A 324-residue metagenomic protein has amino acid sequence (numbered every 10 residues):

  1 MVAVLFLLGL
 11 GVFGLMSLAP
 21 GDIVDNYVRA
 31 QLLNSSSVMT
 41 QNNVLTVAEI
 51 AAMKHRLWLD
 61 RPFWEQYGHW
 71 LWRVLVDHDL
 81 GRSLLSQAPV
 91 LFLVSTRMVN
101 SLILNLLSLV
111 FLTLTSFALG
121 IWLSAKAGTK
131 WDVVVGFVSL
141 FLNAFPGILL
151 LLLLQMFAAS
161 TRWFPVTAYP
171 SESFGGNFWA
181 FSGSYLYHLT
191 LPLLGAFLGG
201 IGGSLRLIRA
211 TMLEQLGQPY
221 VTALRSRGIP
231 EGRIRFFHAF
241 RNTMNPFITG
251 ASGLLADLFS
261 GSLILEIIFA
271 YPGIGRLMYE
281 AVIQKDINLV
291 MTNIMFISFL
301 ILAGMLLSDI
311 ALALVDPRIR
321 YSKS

Functional and structural regions predicted by a protein language model:
M1, L32-L33, L140, M156-F157 (+3 more regions): Residue-level recognition of pore/gate-forming positions within transmembrane alpha-helices of multi-pass
M1, R97, S101, F137-L140 (+2 more regions): Residue-level signal for discrete positions within transmembrane alpha-helices of multi-pass small-molecule
M1-L7, F63, L106, V290: Membrane-interface helix starts
L5, G9, F13-L18, N26 (+5 more regions): Membrane-embedded alpha-helical segments of multi-pass transporters/permeases
L5-W64, W163-F181: Hydrophobic alpha-helical transmembrane segments of membrane transport/permease proteins and related membrane-embedded
G11-L18, F137-T167, G195-L198: Membrane-water interface segments at the C-terminal ends of transmembrane alpha-helices in multi-pass inner-membrane
K54-F117: An internal, D/E-rich "acidic patch" concept
M98-I103, L107-W131, G147, W163 (+1 more regions): Alpha-helical transmembrane segments of integral membrane proteins, especially multi-pass inner/plasma-membrane
